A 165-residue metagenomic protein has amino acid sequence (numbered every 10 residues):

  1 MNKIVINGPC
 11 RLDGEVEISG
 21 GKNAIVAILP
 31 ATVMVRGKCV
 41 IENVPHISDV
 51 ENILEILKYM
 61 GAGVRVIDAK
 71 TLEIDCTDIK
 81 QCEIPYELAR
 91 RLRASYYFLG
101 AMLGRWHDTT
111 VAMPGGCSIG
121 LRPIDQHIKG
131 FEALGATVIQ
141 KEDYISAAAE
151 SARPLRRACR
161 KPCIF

Functional and structural regions predicted by a protein language model:
M1-F165: Structural preference for solvent-exposed beta-strand-turn elements and adjacent flexible terminal/loop segments within
